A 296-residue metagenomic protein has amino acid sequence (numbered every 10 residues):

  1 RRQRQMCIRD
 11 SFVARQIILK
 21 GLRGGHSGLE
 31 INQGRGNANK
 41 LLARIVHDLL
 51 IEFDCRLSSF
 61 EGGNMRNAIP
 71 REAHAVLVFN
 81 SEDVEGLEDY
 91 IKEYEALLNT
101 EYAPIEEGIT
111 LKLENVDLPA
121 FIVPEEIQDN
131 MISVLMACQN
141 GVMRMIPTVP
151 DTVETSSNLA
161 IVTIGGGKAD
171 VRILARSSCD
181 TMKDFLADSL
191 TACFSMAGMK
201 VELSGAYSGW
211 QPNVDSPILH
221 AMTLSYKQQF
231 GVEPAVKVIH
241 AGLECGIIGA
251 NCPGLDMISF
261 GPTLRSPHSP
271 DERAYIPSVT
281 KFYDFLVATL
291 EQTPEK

Functional and structural regions predicted by a protein language model:
Q3-I8: Short, small-residue-biased leader/transition segments that mark boundaries at the very start of proteins
R9, I31-E61, S81-S156, A192-S195: Acidic-enriched catalytic cores of C-N bond-cleaving enzymes acting on peptides and small amides
F12-L29: Residues forming anionic-ligand binding surfaces in small-molecule and nucleic-acid pockets of primarily soluble enzymes
G34-E52, S81-V84, D129-M136, M143-M145 (+4 more regions): His/Asp/Glu-rich mid-to-C-terminal helical/loop segments that flank catalytic regions of hydrolases
V46-F60, P212-L255: Active-site-adjacent substrate-binding region of metalloamidase/peptidase-like peptide-processing proteins
G63-M65, H74-V76, T110-I122, N158-V162 (+2 more regions): A short beta-alpha structural unit
A137, G141-E202: Non-catalytic terminal/interface segments that mediate subunit docking, oligomerization, and allosteric communication
P147, E154-G167, F230-A288: Zn-dependent metallopeptidase/amidohydrolase metal-coordination segment
